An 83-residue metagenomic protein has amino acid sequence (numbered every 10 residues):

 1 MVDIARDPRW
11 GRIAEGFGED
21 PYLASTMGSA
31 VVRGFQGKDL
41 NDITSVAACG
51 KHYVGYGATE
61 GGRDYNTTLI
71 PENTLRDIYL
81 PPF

Functional and structural regions predicted by a protein language model:
M1-F83: Glycoside hydrolase catalytic-domain context in secreted enzymes
